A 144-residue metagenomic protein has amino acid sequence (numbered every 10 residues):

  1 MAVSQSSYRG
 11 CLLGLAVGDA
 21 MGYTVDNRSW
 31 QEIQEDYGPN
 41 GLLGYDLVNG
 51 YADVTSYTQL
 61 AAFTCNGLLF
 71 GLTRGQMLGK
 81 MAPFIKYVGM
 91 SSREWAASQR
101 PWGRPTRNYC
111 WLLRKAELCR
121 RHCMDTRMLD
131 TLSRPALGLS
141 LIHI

Functional and structural regions predicted by a protein language model:
M1-I142: Structured, active/binding-site neighborhoods that engage oxygen-rich ligands
